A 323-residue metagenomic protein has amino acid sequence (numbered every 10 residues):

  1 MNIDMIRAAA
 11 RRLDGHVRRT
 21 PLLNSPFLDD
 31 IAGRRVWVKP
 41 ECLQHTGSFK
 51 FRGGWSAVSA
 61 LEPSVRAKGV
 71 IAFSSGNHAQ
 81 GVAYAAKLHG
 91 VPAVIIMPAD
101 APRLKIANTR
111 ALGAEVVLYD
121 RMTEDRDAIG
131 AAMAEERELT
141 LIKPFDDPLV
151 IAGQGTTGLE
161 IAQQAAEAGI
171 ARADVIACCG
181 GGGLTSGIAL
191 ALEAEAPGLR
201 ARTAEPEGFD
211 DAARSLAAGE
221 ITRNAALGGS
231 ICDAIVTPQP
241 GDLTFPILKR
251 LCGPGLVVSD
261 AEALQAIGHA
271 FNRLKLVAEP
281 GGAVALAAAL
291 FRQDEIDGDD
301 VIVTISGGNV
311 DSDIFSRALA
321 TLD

Functional and structural regions predicted by a protein language model:
M1-D323: PLP-dependent amino-acid enzyme catalytic core
